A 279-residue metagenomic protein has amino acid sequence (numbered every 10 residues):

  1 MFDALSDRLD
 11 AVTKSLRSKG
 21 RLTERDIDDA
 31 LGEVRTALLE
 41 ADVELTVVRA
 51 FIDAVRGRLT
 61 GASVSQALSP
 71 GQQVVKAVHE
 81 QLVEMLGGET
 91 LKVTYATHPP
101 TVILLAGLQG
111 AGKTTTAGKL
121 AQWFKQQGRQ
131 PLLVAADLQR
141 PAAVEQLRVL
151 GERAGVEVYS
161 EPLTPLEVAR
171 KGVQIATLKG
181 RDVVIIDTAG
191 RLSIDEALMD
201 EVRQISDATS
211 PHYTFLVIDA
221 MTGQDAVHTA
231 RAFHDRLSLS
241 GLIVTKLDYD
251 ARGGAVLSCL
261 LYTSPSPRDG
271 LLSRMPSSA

Functional and structural regions predicted by a protein language model:
A4-Q139, A143-I186: Primarily NTPase-proximal linker/entry elements flanking Walker-type ATP/GTP-binding cores
V134-A136, A189, V217-M221, I243-D250: G-domain G4 guanine-recognition motif of GTPases
V144, S193-M199, A226-V227, G253: Conserved ATPase-coupling elements of RecA-like P-loop NTPase cores
D200-D219: Inter-motif core of Ras-like GTPase G domains
P211-V217, L237-K246, S264: Conserved beta-strand/loop subsegment of P-loop NTPase cores
D235, L247-L261: GTPase G-domain guanine-specificity segment
Y262-D269: Conserved small/polar residues in nucleotide/adenosyl-binding loops
S273-A279: Hydrophobic alpha-helical segments, chiefly the membrane-spanning helices and signal/signal-anchor peptides
